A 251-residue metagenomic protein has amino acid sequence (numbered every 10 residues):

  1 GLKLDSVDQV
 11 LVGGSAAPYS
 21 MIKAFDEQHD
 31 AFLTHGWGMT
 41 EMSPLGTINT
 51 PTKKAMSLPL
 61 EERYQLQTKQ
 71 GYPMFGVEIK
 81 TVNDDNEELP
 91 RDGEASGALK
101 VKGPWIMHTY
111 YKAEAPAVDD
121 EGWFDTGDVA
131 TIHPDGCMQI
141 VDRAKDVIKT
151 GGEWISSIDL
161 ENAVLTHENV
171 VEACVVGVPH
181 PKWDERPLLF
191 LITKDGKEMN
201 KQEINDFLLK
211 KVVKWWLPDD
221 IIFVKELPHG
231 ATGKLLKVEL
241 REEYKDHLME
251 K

Functional and structural regions predicted by a protein language model:
G1-Q65, E78, D85-P90, A98: Gly/Ser/Thr-rich phosphate-binding loop
S6, D30, G76, N169-E172 (+2 more regions): Glycine-centered tight turns that cap/initiate beta-strands
G14, G38, G71, D128 (+1 more regions): Active-site glycine-centered loops adjacent to acidic/histidine catalytic or metal-binding residues that shape
T34-E41, G71-P73, V176-V178: Beta-strand->loop->alpha-helix junctions that form or flank phosphate-binding loops in nucleotide-handling enzymes
Y64-P73, D120-G122: Short Gly/Pro-enriched turn/cap motifs at secondary-structure boundaries
P73-K100, P134-D135, K197-K201, L236: Conserved beta-loop-beta connector loops within the AMP-binding
G103, H108-T109, V129-W216, E226 (+2 more regions): AMP-binding/adenylate-forming catalytic core of the ANL superfamily
E243-K251: Acidic/polar alpha-helix N-cap and adjacent early helical turns within long charge-rich amphipathic helices/linkers
